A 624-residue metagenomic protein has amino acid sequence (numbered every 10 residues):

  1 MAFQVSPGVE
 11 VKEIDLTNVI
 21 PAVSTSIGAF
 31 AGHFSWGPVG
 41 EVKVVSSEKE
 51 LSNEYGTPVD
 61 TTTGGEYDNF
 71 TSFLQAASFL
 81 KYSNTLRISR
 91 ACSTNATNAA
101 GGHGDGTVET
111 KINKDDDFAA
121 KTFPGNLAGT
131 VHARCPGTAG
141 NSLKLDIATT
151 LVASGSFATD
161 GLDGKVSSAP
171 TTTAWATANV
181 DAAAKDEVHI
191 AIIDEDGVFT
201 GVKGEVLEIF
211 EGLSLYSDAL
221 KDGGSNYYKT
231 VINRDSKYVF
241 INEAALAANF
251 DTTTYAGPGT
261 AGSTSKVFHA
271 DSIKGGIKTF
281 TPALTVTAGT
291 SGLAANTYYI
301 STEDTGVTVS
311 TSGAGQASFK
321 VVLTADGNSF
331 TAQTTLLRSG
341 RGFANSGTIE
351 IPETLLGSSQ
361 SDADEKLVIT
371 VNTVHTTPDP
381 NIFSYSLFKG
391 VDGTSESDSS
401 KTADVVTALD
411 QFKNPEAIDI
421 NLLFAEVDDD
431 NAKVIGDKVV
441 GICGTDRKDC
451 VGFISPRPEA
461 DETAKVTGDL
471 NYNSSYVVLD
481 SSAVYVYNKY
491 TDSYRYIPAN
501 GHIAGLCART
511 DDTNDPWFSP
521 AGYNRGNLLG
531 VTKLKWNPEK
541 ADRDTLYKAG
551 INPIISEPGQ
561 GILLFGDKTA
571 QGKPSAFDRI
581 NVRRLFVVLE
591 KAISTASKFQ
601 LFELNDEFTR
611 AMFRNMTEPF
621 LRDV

Functional and structural regions predicted by a protein language model:
M1-T107, T130-R134, D181, H189 (+4 more regions): Structured, hydrophobic secondary-structure cores that serve as assembly/anchoring elements
F34-W36, K114-L127, V180-A184, V322-T331 (+3 more regions): Short, ordered beta-strand-loop transition motifs
W36-E41, L51-S52, A96-N98, P136-L143 (+9 more regions): Short, surface-exposed beta-strand/loop "edge" segments at domain boundaries and coil↔beta transitions
D60-T63, A139-N141, Y299-S301, V307 (+3 more regions): Short amphipathic alpha-helical segments with coiled-coil-like heptad repeat character
T71, S83, A96-F250, A256-P258 (+1 more regions): Extended, Lys/Arg-rich, non-catalytic nucleic-acid recognition/anchoring regions of very large nucleic-acid-interacting
Y82, G125, A139, A182-A184 (+5 more regions): Solvent-exposed loop and beta-edge segments used for protein-protein assembly and interaction
V152-S154, K165-V166, T171, G212 (+7 more regions): Intrinsically disordered, low-complexity segments
K278-T376: Conserved, function-critical positions that sit in or immediately flank catalytic and ligand-binding motifs
